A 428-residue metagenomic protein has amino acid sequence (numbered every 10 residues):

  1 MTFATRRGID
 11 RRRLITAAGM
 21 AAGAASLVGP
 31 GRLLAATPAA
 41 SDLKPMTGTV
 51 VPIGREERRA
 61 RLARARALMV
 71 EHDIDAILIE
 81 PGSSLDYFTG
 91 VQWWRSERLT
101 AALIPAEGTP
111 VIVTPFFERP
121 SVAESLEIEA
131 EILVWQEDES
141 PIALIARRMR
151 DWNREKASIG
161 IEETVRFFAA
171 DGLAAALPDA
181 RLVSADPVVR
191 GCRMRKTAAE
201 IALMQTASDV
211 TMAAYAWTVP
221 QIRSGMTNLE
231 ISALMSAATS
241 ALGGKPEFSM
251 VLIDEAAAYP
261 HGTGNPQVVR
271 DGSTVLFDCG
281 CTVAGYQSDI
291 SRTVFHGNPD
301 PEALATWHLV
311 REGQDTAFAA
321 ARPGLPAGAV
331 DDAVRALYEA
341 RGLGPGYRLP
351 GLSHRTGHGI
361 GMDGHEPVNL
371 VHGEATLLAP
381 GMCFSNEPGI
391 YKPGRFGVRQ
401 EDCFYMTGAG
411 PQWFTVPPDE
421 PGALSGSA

Functional and structural regions predicted by a protein language model:
T2-A428: Active-site neighborhoods and metal-handling regions in enzymes and metal-associated proteins
